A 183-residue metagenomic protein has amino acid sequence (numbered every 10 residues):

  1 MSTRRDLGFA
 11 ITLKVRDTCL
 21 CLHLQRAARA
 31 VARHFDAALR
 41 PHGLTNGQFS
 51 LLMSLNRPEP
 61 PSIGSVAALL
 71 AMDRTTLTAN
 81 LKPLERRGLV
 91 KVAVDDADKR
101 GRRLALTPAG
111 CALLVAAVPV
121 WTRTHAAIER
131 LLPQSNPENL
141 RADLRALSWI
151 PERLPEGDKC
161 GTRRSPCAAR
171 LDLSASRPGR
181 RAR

Functional and structural regions predicted by a protein language model:
M1-L13, D158-K159, R180-R183: Short, intrinsically disordered or compositionally biased N-terminal tails of bacterial proteins
T3-A10, L20-H23, H34-D36, M53 (+2 more regions): Short hydrophobic/aromatic-rich motifs at helix boundaries and adjacent loops
L13, R40-L44, A126-Q134: Short helix-loop hinge/linker segments at domain boundaries
L13-L20, N136, L140: Residue-level recognition of alpha-helical structural elements
V15-T18, L22-Q25, R29-T76, R87 (+3 more regions): N-terminal helix-turn-helix DNA-binding core of bacterial DNA-binding proteins
P60, K82-A142: Charged, amphipathic alpha-helical coiled-coil/dimerization segments
A79: Conserved alpha-helix in the HATPase_c
A116-R183: Terminal interaction helix/tail motif
